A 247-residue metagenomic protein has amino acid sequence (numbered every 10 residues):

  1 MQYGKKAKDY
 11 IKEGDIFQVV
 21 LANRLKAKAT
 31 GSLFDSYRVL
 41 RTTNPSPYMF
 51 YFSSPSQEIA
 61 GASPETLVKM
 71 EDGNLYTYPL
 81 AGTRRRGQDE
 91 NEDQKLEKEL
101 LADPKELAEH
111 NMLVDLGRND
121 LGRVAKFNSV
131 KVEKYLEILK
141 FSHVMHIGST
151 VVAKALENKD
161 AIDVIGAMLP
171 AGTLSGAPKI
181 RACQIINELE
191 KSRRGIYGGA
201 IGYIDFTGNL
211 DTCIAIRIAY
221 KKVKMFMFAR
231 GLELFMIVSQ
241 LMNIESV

Functional and structural regions predicted by a protein language model:
M1-S246: Extended alpha-helical targeting/anchoring segments, especially N-terminal organellar/secretory targeting helices
